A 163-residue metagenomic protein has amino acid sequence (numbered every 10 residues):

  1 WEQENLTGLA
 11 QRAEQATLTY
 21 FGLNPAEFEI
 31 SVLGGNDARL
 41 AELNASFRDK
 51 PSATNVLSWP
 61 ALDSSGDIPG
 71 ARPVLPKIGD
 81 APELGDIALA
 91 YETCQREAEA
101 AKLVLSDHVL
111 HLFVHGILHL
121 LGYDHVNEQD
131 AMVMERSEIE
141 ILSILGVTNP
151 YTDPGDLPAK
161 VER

Functional and structural regions predicted by a protein language model:
W1-D107, L120-R163: Active-site rim/adjacent substrate-binding subdomains
